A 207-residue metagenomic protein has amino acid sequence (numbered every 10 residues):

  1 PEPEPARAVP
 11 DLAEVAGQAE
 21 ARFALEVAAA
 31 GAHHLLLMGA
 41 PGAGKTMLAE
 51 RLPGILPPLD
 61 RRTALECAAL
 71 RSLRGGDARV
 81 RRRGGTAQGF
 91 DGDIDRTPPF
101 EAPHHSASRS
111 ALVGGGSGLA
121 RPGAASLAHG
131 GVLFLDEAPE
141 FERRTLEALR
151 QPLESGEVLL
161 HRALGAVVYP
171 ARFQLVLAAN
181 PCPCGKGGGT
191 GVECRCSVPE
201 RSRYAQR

Functional and structural regions predicted by a protein language model:
P1-L35, A40-M47, H161: Peripheral, non-AAA+ core regions of ATP-driven protein-machinery
A8, V168-L175, C182-R207: Phosphate-sensing "switch" segment of ASCE/P-loop ATPases
L35-G92, S155: Walker A/P-loop
G39, G114, E137: The Walker A (P-loop) glycine that initiates the GxxxxGKT/S ATP-binding motif of P-loop NTPases
G42-A43, I55-P57, R71, P139-F141 (+3 more regions): Conserved nucleotide-binding/hydrolysis micro-motifs of P-loop NTPases
F100-P103, A120-G130, L160-P181: AAA+/SF3 P-loop NTPase mechanochemical coupling elements
G130, D136-A138, A148: Walker B catalytic acidic pair
E147-V167: Conserved catalytic/switch belt of AAA+ P-loop NTPases
